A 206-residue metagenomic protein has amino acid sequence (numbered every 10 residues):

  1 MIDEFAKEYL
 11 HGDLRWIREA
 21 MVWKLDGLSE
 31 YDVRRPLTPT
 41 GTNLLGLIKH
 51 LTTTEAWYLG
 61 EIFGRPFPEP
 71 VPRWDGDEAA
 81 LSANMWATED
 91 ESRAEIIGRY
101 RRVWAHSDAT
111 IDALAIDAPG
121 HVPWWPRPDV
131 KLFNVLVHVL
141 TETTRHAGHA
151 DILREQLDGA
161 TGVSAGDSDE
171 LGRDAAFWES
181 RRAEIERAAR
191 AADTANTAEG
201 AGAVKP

Functional and structural regions predicted by a protein language model:
M1-A6: Short, contiguous pre-domain boundary segments
K7, H11-L25, E30-A80, V122-A189 (+1 more regions): Short, contiguous alpha-helical
I62, A118, A198-G200: Intrinsically disordered, low-complexity segments enriched in small/polar residues
A80-G120, K131-H149, L153, A188-A195: Acidic/histidine-rich alpha-helical segments that form the ligand environment of transition-metal centers
T194-V204: Intrinsically disordered, low-complexity terminal tails and inter-domain linkers enriched for S/T/G/P/D/E
